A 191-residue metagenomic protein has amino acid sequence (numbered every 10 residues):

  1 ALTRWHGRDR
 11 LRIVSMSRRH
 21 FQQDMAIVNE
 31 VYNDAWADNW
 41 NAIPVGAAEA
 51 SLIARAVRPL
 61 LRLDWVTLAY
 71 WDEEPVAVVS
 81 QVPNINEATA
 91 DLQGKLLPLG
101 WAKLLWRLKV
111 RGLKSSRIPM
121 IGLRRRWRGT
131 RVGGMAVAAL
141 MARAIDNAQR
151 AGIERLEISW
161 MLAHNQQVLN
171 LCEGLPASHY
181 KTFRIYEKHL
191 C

Functional and structural regions predicted by a protein language model:
A1-L2, R184-C191: C-terminal "cap" of GNAT-fold acetyltransferases
A1-Q22: Conserved N-terminal entry element of GNAT/NAT acetyltransferase domains
R12, L68, I185: Conserved beta-strand positions that form and line the central face of beta-propeller blades
S15-R125: A conserved beta-strand-loop-helix scaffold within acyl/acetyltransferase catalytic domains
F21, N86-E87, H164-Q166, C191: Surface-exposed, flexible loop/turn segments at secondary-structure boundaries
L92-G174: Acyl-donor binding region in acyl/amide transferases
H179-Y180: A compositional/biophysical signature of low hydrophobicity enriched in polar/charged and small residues
